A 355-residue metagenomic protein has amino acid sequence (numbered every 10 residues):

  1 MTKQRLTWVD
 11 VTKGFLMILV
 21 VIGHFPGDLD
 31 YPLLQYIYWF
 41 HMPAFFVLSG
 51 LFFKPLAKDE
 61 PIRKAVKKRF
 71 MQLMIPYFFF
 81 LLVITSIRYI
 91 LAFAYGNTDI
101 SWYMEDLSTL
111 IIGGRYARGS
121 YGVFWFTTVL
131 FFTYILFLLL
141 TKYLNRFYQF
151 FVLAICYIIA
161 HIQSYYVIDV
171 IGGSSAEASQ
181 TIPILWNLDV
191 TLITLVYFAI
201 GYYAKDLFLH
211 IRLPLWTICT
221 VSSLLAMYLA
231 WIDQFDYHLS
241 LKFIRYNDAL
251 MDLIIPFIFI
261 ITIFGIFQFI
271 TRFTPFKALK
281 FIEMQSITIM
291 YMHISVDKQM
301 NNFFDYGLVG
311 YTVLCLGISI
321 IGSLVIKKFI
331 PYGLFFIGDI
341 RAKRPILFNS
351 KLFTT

Functional and structural regions predicted by a protein language model:
M1-T355: Alpha-helical transmembrane segments and their immediate juxtamembrane cytosolic regions
